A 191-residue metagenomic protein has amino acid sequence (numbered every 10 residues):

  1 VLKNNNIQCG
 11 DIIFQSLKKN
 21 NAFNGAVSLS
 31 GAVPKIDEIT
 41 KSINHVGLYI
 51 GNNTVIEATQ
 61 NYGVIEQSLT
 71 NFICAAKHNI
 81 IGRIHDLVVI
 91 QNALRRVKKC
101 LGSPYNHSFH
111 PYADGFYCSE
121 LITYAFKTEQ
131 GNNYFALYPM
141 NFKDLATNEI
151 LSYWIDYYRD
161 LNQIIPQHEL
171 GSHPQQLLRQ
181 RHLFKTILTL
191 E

Functional and structural regions predicted by a protein language model:
I7-G10: Loop/turn positions that initiate beta-strands
I12-I84, Y105-F116: Glycine-rich catalytic cores of cysteine/serine-nucleophile enzymes that process amide/ester linkages in cell-envelope
K18, R83, R95-R96, R159 (+1 more regions): Arginine residue identity/basic-tract feature
N20, Y62, V88, N141-D144: Residue-level detector of flexible, active-site-proximal loop/helix-junction positions within diverse enzyme catalytic
A32, I80-F142: Active-site nucleophile-His-acid catalytic modules used for acyl/amide transfer and hydrolysis across diverse enzymes
S42, K98-G102, F109-H110, A146-L151 (+1 more regions): Short linear sequence motifs
F116-E191: Activation targets extended, charge/polar-rich intrinsically disordered C-terminal tails
